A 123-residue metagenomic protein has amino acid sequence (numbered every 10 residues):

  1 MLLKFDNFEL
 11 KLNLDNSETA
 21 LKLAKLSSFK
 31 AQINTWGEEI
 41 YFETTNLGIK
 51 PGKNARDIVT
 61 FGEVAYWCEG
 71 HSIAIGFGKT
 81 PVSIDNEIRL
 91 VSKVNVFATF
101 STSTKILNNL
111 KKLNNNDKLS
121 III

Functional and structural regions predicted by a protein language model:
K4-D6, D15-N16: Generalized protein targeting/export and membrane-interface segments
F5-F8, G70: Glycine-centered tight beta-turn/hairpin loop motif at sheet-sheet or coil-to-beta transitions
K11-N13: Generic structural detector for well-ordered beta-strands
D15-T19, L26-I123: Glycine-rich active-site loops that engage anionic ligands at enzyme catalytic sites
